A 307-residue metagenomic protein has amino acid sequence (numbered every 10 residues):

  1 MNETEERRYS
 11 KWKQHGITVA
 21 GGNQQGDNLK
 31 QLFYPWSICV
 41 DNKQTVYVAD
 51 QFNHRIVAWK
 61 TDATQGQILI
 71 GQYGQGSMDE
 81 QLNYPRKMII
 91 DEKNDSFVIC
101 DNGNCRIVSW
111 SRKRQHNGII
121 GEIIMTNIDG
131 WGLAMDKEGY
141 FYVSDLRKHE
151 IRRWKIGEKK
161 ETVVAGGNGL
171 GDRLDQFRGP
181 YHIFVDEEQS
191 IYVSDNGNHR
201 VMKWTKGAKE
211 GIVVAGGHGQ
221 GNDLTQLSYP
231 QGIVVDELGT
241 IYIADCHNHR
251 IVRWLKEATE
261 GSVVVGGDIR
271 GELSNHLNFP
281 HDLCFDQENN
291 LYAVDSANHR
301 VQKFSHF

Functional and structural regions predicted by a protein language model:
M1-Y34, A63-R86, R114-D129, E158-Y181 (+2 more regions): Gly/Pro-rich loop segments of beta-rich domains
V40-K43, I90-N94, M135-E138, V185-E188 (+2 more regions): Residue-level detector of Asp-centered blade-edge/turn motifs that repeat once per structural unit in beta-propeller
K43, Q51, T61, K93 (+10 more regions): Short loop/turn segments immediately following the C-termini of beta-strands
T45-Y47, S96-V98, Y140-V143, I191-Y192 (+2 more regions): Conserved beta-propeller blade signature
H54-V57, C105-V108, H149-R152, H199-V201 (+2 more regions): Structural signal for beta-propeller blades
W59, I90, I107-R112, W154 (+3 more regions): Hydrophobic/aromatic beta-strand positions that recur at structurally equivalent sites within the blades
L224-E257: Loop/turn-rich, solvent-exposed surfaces of beta-rich toroidal or solenoidal domains
N278-F307: Blade-level signature of beta-propeller repeat domains, shared across WD40, Kelch, NHL, RCC1 and BNR/Asp-box propellers
